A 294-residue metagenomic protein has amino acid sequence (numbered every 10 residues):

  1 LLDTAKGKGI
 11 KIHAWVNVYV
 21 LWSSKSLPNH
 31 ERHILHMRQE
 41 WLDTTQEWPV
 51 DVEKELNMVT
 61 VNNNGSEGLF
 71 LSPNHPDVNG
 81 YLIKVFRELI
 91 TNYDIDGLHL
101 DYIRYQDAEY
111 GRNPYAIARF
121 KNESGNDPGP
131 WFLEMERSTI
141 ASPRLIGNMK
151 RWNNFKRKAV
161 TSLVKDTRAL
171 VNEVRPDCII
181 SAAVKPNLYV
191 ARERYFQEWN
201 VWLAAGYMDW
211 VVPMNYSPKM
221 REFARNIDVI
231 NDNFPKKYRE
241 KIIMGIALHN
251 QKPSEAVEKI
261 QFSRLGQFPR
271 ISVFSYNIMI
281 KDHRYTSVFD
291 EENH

Functional and structural regions predicted by a protein language model:
D3, A14, Y19-N92: Active-site-adjacent "subsite" loops/lids of carbohydrate-active enzymes
A5, I12, L82, L89 (+6 more regions): Conserved, mostly hydrophobic/aromatic
K11-Y19, H99-D107, W131-E136, L145-Y195 (+1 more regions): Aromatic-lined carbohydrate-recognition surfaces of secreted/lumenal glycan-active proteins
L21-S24, H99, A108, E173-V212 (+2 more regions): Substrate-binding cleft/loops of secretory-pathway carbohydrate-active enzymes
G65-I83, N148-V160, V212-P218, I246-N250: The substrate-binding groove and active-site-proximal loops of carbohydrate-active enzymes, especially glycoside
D96, D101, D127-M149, F196-E222 (+1 more regions): Aromatic- and acid-rich polysaccharide-binding/catalytic face of secreted or lumenal carbohydrate-active enzymes
V164-D166, P186-V201, R221-F234, S254-K259: Alpha-helical scaffolding within the catalytic cores of extracellular/periplasmic polymer-degrading hydrolases
Y207-A224, I230-N233, K237-H294: Substrate-binding cleft of secreted/luminal carbohydrate-active enzymes
